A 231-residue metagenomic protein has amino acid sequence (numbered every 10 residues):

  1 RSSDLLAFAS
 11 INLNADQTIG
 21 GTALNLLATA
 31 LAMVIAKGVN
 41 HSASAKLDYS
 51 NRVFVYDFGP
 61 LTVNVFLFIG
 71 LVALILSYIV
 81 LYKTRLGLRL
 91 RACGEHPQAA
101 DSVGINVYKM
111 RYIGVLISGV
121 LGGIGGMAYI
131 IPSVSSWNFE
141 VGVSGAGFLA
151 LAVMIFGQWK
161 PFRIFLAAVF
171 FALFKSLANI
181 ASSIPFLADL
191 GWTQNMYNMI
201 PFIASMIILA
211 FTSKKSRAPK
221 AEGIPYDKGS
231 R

Functional and structural regions predicted by a protein language model:
N12-L24, Y108: Alpha-helical transmembrane segments and their helix-start/interface "positive-inside/aromatic belt" motifs in integral
Q17, A28-K83, F186-M196, G223-R231: Transmembrane helix-bundle core of multi-pass membrane transporters and related energy-transducing complexes
T29-A45, G122, G126-V134, A168-L187 (+1 more regions): Juxtamembrane/transmembrane-helix interface segments of polytopic membrane transporters
T29-M33, L67-I79, S118-G126, A150-F156 (+2 more regions): Hydrophobic core segments of alpha-helical transmembrane domains in multi-pass membrane transport and ion-translocation
P60-N138, P161-F162, L166: Helix-loop-helix "hairpin" substructures at the membrane interface of multi-pass membrane proteins
S77, E95-S102, N106-K109, S182-R231: Cytosolic-side transmembrane-helix boundaries in multi-pass membrane proteins
P132, W137-F202: Transmembrane alpha-helical segments in multi-pass inner-membrane proteins
